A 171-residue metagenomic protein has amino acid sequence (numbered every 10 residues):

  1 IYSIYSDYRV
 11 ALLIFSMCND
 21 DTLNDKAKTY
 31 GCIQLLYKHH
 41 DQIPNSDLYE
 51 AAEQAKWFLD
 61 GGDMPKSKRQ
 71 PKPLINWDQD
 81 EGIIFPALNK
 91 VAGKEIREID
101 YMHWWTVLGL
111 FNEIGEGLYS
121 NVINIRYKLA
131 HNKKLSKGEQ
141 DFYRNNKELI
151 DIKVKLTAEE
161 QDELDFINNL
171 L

Functional and structural regions predicted by a protein language model:
I1-H39: Short N-terminal mixed-charge amphipathic segments
I33-L171: Charged interaction scaffolds used for protein-protein
